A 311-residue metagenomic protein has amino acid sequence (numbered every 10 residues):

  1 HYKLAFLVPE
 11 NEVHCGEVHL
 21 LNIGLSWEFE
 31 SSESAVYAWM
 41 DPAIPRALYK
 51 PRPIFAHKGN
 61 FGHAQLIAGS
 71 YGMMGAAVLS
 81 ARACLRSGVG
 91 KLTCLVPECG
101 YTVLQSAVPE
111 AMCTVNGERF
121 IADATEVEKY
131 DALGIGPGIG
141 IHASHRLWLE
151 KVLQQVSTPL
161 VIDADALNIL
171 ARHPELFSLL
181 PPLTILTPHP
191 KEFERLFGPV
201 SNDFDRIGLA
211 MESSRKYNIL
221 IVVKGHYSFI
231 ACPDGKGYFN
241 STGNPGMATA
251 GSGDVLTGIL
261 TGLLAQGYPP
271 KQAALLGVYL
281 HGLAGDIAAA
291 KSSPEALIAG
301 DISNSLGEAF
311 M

Functional and structural regions predicted by a protein language model:
K3-L160, N168-I185, P190-M311: Small-residue (G/A/S/T)-rich helix-start motifs and N-terminal tracts that mark the onset
